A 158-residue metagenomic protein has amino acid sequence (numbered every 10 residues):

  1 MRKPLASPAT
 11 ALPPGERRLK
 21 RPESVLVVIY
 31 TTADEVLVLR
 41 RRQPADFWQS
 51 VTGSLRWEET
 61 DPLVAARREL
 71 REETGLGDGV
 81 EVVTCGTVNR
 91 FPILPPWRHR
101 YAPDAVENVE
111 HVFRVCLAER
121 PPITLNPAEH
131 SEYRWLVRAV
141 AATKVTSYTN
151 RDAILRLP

Functional and structural regions predicted by a protein language model:
M1-V28, A33, A102-P103: Acidic, metal-coordinating catalytic segment for phosphate/diphosphate chemistry, firing primarily on the Nudix
R21, V106-V109, P127: A short, structural micro-pattern
E23-V25, D34, E110-H111, S131: Change "...and in nucleic-acid phosphodiester-cleaving endonucleases..." to "...and in nucleic-acid processing enzymes
V28, V36-L39, H111-R114: Short, hydrophobic/aromatic-rich beta-strand segments within well-structured domains
T31-G77: Conserved Nudix-box catalytic region and its N-terminal flanking loop in Nudix hydrolases and closely related
Q49, E107, W135: Short aromatic/basic micro-patch
G75-P121: Active-site segment of metal-dependent pyrophosphate-handling enzymes, primarily the Nudix hydrolase catalytic core
V112-L117, I123-L155: NUDIX/MutT-family hydrolases
